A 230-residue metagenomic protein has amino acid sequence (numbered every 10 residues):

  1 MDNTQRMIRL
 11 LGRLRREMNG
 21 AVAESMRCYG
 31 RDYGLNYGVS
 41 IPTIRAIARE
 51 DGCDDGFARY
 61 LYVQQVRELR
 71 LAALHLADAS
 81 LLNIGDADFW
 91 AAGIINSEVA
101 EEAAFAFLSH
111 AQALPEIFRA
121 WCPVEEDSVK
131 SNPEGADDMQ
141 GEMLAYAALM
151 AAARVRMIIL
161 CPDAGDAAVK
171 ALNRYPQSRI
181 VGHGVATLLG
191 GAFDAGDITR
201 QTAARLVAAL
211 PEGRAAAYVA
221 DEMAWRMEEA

Functional and structural regions predicted by a protein language model:
M1-A230: Alpha-helical scaffold domains
